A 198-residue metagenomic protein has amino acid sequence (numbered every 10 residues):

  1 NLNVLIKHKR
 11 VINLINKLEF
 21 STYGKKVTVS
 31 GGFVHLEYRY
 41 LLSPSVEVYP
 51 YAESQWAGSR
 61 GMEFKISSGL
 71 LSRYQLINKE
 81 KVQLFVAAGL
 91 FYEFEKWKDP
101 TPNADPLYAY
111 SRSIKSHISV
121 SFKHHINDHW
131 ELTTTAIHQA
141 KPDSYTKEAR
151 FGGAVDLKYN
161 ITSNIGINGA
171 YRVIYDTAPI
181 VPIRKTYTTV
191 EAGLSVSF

Functional and structural regions predicted by a protein language model:
N1, F20-G24, S54-G58, R73 (+3 more regions): Extracellular loop and loop/strand-boundary signature of outer-membrane beta-barrel proteins
N1-E37, Y51-S59: Transmembrane beta-barrel domains of bacterial outer-membrane proteins
L2, V34-L36, L70, I118-V120 (+2 more regions): Membrane-embedded beta-strands of outer-membrane beta-barrel proteins, especially the hydrophobic/small aromatic
L2-H8, Y40, S54, Y74-L76 (+4 more regions): Residue-level signature of outer-membrane beta-barrel architecture
K7-I15, S45-V48, E80-L84, I126-L132 (+1 more regions): Repeated loop/turn-to-beta-strand initiation elements of outer-membrane beta-barrel proteins
L14-F20, L36, P50-S54, L70 (+4 more regions): Transmembrane beta-barrel strands of outer-membrane/channel proteins
T28-G32, M62-S68, V82, Y110-S116 (+2 more regions): Residues that define the transmembrane beta-barrel architecture of outer-membrane proteins
Y159-N160, A170, T186-F198: Outer-membrane beta-barrel "beta-signal"
